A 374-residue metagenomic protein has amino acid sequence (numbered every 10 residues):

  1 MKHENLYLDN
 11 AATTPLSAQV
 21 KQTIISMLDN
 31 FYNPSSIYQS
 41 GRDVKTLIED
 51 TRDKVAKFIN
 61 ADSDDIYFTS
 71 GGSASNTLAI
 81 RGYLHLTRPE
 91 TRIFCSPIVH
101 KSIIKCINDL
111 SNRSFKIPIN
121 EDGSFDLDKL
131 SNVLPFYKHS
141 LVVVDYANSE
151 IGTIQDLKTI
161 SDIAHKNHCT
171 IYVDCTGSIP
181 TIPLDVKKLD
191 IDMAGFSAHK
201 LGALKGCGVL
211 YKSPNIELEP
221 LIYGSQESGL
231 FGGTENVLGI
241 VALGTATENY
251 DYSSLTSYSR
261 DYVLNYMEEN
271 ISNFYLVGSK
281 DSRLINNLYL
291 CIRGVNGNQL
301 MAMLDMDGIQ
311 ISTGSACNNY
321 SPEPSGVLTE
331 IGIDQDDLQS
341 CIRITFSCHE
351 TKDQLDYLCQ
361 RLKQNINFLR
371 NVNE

Functional and structural regions predicted by a protein language model:
M1-E374: Pyridoxal 5′-phosphate
